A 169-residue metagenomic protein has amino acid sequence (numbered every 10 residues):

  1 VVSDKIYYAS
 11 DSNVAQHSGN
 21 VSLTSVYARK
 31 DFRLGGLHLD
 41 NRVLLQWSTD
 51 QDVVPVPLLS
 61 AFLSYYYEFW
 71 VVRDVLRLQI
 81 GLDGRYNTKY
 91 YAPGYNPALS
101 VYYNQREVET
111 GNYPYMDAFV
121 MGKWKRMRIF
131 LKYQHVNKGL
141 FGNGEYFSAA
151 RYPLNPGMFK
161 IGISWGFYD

Functional and structural regions predicted by a protein language model:
V1-D169: Exposed, low-structure sequence patches enriched in small/polar residues
